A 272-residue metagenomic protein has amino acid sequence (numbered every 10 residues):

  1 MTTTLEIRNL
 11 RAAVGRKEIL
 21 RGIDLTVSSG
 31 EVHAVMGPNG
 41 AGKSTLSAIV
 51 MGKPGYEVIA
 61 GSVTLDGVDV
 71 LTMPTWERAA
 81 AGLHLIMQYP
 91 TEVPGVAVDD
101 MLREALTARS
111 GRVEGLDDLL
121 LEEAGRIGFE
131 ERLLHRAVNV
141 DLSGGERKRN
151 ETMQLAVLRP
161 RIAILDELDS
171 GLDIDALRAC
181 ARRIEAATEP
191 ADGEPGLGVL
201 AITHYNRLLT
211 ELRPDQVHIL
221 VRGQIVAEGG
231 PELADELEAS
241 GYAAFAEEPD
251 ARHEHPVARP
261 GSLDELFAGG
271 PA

Functional and structural regions predicted by a protein language model:
L5-I7, L20-G22: Conserved structural motif at the start of ABC-family nucleotide-binding domains
M36-P38: The feature captures the beta-strand-to-loop junction immediately N-terminal to the Walker
S62-R78, N139: ABC ATPase NBD Q-loop/coupling interface
L85, Y89, G95-R109, L119: Q-loop/switch helix immediately C-terminal to the Walker
L155-A156: ABC ATPase C-loop
I164-G171, D175: Walker B catalytic motif
L177-P195: Helical segment within the ABC ATPase nucleotide-binding domain
L220, Q224-E247: Conserved beta-strand-loop-alpha-helix hinge in the C-terminal portion of ABC ATPase nucleotide-binding domains
